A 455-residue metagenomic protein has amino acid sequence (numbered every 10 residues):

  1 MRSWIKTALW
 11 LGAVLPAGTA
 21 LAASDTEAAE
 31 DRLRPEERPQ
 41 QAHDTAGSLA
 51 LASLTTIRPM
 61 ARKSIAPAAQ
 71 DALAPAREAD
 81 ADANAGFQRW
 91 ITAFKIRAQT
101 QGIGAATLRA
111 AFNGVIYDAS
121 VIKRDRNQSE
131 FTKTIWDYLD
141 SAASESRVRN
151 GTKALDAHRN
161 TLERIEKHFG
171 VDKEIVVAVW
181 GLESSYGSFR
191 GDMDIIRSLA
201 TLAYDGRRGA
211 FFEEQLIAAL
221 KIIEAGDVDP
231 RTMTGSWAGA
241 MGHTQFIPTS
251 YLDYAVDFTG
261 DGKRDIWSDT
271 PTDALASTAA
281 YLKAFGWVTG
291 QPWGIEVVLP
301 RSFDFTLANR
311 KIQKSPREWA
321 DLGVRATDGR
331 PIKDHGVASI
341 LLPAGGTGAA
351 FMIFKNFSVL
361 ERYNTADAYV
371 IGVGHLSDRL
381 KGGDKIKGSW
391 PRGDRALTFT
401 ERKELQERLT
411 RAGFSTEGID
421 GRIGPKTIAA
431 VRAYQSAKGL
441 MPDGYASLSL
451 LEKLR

Functional and structural regions predicted by a protein language model:
M1-D25: Sec-dependent N-terminal signal peptides
L21-A85, A106, K385-S389: Proline-rich, low-complexity linker regions of envelope-associated factors in Gram-negative bacteria
A22-S24, L405-R408: Non-catalytic peripheral regions of nucleotide-handling enzymes
Q70-A79, I91-F94, D137-V148: Acidic/histidine-rich, surface-exposed loop or edge segments in extracytoplasmic proteins
E78-A110, G114-Y117: Mature N-terminal segment immediately following signal peptide/propeptide cleavage in secreted/periplasmic
W90-F94, T161, S198, S277 (+2 more regions): A general alpha-helix detector
I103-H335, G348-F351, F357-F399, G421 (+1 more regions): Catalytic glycan-binding domains that act on GlcNAc-containing polysaccharides
L397-R402, T410-L454: Short acidic, glycine/serine/threonine-rich helix-capping segments at coil-helix boundaries
